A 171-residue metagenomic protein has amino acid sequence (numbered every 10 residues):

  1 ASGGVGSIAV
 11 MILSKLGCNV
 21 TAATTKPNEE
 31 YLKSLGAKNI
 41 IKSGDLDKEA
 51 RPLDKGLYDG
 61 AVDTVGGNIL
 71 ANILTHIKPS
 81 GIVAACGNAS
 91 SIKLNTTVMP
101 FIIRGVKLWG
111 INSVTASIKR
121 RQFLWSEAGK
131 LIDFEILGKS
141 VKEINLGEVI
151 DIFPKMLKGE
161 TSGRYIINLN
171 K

Functional and structural regions predicted by a protein language model:
A1-K42: Mid-domain Rossmann-like dinucleotide-binding core that forms the NAD(H)/NADP(H) cofactor-binding site
A37, L57-D59, F101: Local beta-strand N-terminus motif with an aromatic residue
L46-G56: Short amphipathic alpha-helix with an adjacent loop that forms part of the alpha/beta core around
K55-G60, S162: A glycine-rich helix->loop->beta "capping" turn within Rossmann-like NAD(P)(H)-dependent oxidoreductase domains
D59-V62, A84: N-terminal Rossmann-like NAD(P) cofactor-binding module of classical short-chain dehydrogenase/reductase
D63-T64, L169: Short, well-ordered coil/turn residues at beta-beta hairpins and beta-strand->alpha-helix junctions within
N68-F134: Glycine-rich phosphate-binding loop and adjacent beta-alpha segment of Rossmann(oid) nucleotide-cofactor-binding
K119-K171: C-terminal hydrophobic helical "lid"/dimerization subdomain of Rossmann-like NAD(P)H-dependent oxidoreductases
